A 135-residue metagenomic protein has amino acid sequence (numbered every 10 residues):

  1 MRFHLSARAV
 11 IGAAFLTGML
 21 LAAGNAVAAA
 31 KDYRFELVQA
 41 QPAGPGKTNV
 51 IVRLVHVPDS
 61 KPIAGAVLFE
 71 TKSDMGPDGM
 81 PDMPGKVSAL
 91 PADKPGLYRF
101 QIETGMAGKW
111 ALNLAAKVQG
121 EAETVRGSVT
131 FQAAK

Functional and structural regions predicted by a protein language model:
M1-S6: N-terminal secretory signal peptides that target proteins for export/translocation
A7-A9, A28: Low-complexity, compositionally biased segments
I11-A22: Bacterial N-terminal signal peptides
V27-K135: Contiguous segments within soluble domain cores/interaction surfaces
